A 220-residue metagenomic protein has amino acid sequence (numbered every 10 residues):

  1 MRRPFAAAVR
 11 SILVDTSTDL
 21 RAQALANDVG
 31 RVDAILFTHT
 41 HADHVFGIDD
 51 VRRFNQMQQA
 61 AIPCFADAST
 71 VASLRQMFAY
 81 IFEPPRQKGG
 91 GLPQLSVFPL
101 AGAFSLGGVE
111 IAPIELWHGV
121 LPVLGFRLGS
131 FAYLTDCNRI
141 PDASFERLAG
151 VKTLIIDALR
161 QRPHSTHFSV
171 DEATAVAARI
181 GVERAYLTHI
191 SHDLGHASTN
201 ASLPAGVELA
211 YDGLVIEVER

Functional and structural regions predicted by a protein language model:
M1-L134, A197-R220: Binuclear metal-dependent hydrolase catalytic cores
R139-R220: Cap/insert and terminal regions of metallo-dependent hydrolase folds
